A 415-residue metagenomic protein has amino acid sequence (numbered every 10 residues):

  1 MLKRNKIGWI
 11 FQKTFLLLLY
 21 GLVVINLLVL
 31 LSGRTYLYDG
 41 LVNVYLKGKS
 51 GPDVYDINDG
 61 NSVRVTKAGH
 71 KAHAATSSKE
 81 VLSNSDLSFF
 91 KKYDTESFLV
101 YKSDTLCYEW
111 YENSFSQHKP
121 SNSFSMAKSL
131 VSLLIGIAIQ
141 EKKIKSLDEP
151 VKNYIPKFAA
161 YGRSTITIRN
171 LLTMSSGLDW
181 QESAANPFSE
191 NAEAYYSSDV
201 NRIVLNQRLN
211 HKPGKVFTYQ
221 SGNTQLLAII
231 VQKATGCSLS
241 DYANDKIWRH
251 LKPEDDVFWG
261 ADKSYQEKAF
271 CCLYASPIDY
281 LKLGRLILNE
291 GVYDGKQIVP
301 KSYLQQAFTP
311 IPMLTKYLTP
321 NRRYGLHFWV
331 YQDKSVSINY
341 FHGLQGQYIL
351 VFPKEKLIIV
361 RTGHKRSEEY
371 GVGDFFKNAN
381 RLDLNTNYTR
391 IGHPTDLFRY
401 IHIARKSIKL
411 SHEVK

Functional and structural regions predicted by a protein language model:
L2-F115, I144, G392-K415: N-terminal leader/targeting segments and the immediately adjacent pre-domain N-terminus
F89-S97, W110-K157, G162-I166, K212-Y219: Short active-site loop at a secondary-structure junction that contains or immediately precedes the catalytic residue(s)
S97-V100, C107-E109, N170-L172, T218 (+6 more regions): Structural recognition of the beta-strand scaffold that forms the well-ordered cores of secreted hydrolase catalytic
D104, N122-L147, L171, L227-V231 (+1 more regions): Active-site SXXK
H118, A185-C271: Catalytic-site signature segments of enzymes, centered on catalytic residues
E141-D179, N206, T235-A275: Active-site helix/loop module of the DD-peptidase/beta-lactamase fold, centered on the serine-lysine SxxK catalytic
N223-I230, A269-V292, Q347-G363: Active-site-proximal alpha-helical segments within enzyme catalytic domains
E254-D255, F308-I358: Active-site Gly/Thr loop motif
